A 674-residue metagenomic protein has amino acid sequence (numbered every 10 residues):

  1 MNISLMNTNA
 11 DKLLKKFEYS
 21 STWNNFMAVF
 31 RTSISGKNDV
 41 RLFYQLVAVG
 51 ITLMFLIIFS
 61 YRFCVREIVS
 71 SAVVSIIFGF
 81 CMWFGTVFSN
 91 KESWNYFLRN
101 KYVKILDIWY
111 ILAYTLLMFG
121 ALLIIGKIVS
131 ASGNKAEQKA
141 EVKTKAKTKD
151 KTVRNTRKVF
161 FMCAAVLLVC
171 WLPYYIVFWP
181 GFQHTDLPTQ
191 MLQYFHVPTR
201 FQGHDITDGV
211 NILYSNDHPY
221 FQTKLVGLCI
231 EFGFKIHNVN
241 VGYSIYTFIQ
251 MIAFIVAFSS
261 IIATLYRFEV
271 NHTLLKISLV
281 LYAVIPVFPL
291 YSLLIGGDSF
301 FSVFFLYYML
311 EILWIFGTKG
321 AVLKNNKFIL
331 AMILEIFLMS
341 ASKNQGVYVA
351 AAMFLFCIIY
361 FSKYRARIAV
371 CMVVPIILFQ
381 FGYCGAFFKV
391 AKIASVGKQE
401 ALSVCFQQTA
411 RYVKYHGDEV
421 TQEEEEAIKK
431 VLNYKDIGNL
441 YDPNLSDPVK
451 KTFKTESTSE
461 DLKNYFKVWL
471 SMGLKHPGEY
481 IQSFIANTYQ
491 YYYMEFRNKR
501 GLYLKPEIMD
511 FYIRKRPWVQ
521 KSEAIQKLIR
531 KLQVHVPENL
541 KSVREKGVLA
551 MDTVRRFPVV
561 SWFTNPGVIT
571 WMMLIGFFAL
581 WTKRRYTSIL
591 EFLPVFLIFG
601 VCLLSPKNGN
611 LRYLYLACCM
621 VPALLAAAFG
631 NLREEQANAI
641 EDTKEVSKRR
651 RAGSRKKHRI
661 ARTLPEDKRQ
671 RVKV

Functional and structural regions predicted by a protein language model:
M1, F43-G79, V103-P173, N631-T643 (+2 more regions): Start-transfer (signal-anchor) and selected internal transmembrane alpha helices of multi-pass inner/ER membrane
M1-N7, N24-N25, S75-F88, R157-H184 (+1 more regions): Transmembrane signal-anchor helices characteristic of membrane glycosylation enzymes that use polyprenol
R31-A48, V241-I245, N487-F592: Membrane-interface anchor segments at the N-terminal boundary of transmembrane helices in multi-pass membrane enzymes
G120, I245-E269: Transmembrane-helix motifs of polytopic, lipid-linked glycan transferases
V177-H184, F195-F254: Membrane-proximal lumenal/periplasmic loop motifs of glycosylation machinery
T185, L290-F300: Short acidic/glycine- and proline-prone juxtamembrane loop motifs at membrane-interface regions of multi-pass membrane
F328-K343, F354-L355, P375-F379: Membrane-interface alpha helices of multi-pass inner-membrane proteins
K392-N539: Membrane-proximal stem/loop segments at transmembrane-domain junctions that anchor or position
